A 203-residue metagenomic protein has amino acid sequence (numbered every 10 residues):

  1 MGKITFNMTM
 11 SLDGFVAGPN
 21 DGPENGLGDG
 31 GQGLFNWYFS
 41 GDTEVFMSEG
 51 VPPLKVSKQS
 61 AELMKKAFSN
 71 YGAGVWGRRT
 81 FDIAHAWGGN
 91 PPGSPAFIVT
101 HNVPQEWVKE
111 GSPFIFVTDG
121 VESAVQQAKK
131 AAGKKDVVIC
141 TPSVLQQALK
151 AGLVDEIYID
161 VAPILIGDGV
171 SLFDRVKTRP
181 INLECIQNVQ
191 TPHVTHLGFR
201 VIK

Functional and structural regions predicted by a protein language model:
M1-K203: Enzymes that bind and transform nitrogen-containing heteroaromatic metabolites
